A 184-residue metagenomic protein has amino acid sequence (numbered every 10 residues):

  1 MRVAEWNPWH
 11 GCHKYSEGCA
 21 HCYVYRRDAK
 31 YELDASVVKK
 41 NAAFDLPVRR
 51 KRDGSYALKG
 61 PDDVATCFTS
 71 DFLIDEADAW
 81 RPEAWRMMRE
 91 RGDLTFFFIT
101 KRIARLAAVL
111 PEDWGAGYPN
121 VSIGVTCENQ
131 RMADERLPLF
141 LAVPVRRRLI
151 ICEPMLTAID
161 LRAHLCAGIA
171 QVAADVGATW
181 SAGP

Functional and structural regions predicted by a protein language model:
M1-S16, A20-V121, Q130, I159-A170 (+1 more regions): Conserved Radical SAM active-site core
V125-N129, A133, P138-A178, A182-P184: Histidine/lysine/aspartate-rich catalytic loop segments that bind and position anionic ligands
